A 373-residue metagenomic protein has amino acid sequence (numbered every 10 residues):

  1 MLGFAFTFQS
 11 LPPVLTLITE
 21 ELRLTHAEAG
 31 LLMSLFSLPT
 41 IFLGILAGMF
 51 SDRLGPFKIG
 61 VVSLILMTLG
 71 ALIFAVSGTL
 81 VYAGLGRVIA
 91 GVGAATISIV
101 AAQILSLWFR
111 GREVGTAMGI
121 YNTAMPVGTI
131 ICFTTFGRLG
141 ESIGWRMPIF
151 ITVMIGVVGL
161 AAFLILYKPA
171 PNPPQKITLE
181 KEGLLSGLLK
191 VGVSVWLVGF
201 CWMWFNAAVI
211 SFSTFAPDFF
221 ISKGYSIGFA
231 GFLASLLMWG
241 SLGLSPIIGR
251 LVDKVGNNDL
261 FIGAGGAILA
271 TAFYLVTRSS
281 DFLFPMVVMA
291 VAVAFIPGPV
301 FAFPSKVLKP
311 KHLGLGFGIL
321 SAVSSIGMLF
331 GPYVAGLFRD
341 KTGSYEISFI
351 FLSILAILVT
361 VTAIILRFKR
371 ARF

Functional and structural regions predicted by a protein language model:
Q9, S37-I45, T129-I130, M238-P246 (+1 more regions): Residue-level signature of mid-helix packing/kink "hotspots" within the transmembrane helices of 12-pass Major
L11-P12, S194-S235, S241-S245: Extracytoplasmic gate region of multi-pass secondary transporters
F42-G78: Conserved MFS/SLC helix-loop-helix module at the cytosolic interface between two early adjacent transmembrane helices
R53-S63, D253-G266: Cytoplasmic membrane-interface "Motif A"-like loop-to-helix N-cap segments of 12-TM Major Facilitator Superfamily
G86-A124: Cytoplasmic helix-loop-helix junction between adjacent transmembrane helices in 12-TM secondary transporters
Y121-Y167: Helix-loop-helix hairpin linking two adjacent transmembrane segments in secondary transporters
K168-V198: Juxtamembrane intracellular "pre-TM" segments in multi-pass secondary transporters
N258-F303: C-terminal transmembrane helical hairpin of 12-TM major facilitator-type secondary transporters
